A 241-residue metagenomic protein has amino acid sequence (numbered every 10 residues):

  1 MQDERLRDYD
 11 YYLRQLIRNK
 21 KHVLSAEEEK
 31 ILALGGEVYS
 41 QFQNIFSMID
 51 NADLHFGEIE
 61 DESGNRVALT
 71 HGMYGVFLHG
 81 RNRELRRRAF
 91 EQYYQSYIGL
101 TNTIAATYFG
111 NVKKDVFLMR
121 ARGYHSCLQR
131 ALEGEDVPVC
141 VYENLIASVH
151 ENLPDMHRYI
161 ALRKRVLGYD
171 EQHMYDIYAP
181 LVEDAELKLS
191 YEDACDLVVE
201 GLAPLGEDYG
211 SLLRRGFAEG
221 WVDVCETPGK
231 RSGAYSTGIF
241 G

Functional and structural regions predicted by a protein language model:
M1-E200: A well-structured
E60-H79, L189-G241: Active-site-adjacent "gating/activation" loops or surface patches in catalytic cores
